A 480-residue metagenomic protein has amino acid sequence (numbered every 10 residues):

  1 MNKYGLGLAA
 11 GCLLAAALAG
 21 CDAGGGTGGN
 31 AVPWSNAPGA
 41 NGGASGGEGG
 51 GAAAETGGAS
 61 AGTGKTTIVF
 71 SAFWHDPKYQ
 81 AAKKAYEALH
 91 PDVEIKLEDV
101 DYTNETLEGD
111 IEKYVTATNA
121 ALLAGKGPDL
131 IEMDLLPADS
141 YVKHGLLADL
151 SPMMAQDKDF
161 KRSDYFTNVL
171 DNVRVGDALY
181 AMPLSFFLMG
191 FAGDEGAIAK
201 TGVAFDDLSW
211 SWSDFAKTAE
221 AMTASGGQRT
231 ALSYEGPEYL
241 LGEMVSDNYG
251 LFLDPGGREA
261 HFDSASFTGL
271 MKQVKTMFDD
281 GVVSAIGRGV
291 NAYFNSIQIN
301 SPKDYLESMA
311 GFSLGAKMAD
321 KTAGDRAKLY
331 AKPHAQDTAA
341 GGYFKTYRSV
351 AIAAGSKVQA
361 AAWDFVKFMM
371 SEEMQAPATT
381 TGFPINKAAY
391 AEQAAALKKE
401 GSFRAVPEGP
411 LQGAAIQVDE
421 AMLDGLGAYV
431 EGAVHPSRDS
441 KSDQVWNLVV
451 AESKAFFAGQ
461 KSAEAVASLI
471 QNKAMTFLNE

Functional and structural regions predicted by a protein language model:
M1-T67, A88, S468, N472-E480: Short, low-complexity disordered leader/linker segments with a strong preference for bacterial N-terminal type II
G39, E48, A54-G57, M133-F187 (+2 more regions): Hinge/lid segment of periplasmic solute-binding proteins
A61-H75, A82, V93-V100, D129-L130 (+2 more regions): Short, well-ordered beta-strand elements
A81, T268-D364: Extracytoplasmic/periplasmic substrate-binding proteins
L89-D164, K200-T201, F294, S301-F312: Extracytoplasmic "Venus flytrap"/periplasmic binding protein-like
M154-K158, V169-Y239, L251-I286, A354-A360 (+2 more regions): Helix-loop-helix "hinge/cap" segment bordering the ligand-binding cleft or interdomain interface
F344, F403-L478: C-terminal capping/gating helix-and-loop segments adjacent to ligand/active sites or protein-protein/ligand interfaces
F368-E400: Periplasmic-binding protein-like
